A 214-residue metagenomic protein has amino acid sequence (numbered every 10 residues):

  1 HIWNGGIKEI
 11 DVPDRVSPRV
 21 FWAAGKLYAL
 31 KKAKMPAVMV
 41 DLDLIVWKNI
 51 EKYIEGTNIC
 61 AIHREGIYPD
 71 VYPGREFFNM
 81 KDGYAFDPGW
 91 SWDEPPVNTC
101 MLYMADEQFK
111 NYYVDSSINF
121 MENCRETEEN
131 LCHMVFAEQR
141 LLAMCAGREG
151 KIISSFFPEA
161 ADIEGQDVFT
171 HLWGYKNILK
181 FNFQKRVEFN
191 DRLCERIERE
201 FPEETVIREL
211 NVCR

Functional and structural regions predicted by a protein language model:
H1, L42-K48, P158-A160: Short, polar loop motifs at secondary-structure junctions
H1-K32: Active-site-proximal specificity loops/subdomain of glycosyltransferases
I2-K8, G147-S155, R199-E204: Structural alpha-beta junctions
F21-A23, L42-V46, F77-D87: Active-site glycine-rich loop that binds ribose-phosphate moieties when present
G25-D70: GT-A fold catalytic core of metal-dependent nucleotide-sugar glycosyltransferases, centered on the diacidic
I54-E122: Conserved catalytic core of nucleotide-sugar-dependent glycosyltransferases
W92-F181: Catalytic core and acceptor-binding pocket of nucleotide-sugar-dependent glycosyltransferases
E159-R214: C-terminal catalytic/acceptor-binding lobe
